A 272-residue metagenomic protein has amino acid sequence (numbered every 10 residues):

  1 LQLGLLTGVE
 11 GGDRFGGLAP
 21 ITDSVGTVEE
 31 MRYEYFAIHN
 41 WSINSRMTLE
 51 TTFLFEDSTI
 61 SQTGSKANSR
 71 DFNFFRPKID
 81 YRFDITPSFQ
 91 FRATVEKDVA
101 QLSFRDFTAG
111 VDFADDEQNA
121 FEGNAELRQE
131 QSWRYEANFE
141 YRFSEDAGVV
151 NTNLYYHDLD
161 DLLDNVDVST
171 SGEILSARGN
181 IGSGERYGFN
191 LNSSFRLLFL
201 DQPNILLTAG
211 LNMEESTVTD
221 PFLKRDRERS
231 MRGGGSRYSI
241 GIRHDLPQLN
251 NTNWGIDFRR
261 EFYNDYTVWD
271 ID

Functional and structural regions predicted by a protein language model:
L1-E50, R186-Y187, R196, V218-P247 (+1 more regions): Outer-membrane beta-barrel transmembrane domain signature of Gram-negative proteins, especially the mid-to-C-terminal
L1-L3, L49-F53, P77, F91-A93 (+6 more regions): Transmembrane beta-strands of outer-membrane beta-barrel proteins
L3-V9, F55-S61, V95-Q101, G110 (+6 more regions): Transmembrane beta-strands of outer-membrane beta-barrel pores
S24-M31, K66-N73, D112-D115, E126-Q131 (+3 more regions): Replace "Gram-negative outer membrane beta-barrel proteins" with "bacterial and organellar outer membrane beta-barrel
V25-V28, V99-N151, Y156-D158, T170-R196: Outer-membrane beta-barrel signature, preferentially recognizing the C-terminal barrel domain of Gram-negative
E30-N68, F72-R82, F199-M213, R243-F262: Surface-exposed extracellular loop regions of Gram-negative outer-membrane beta-barrel proteins
M31-A37, F75-I79, F91, G123 (+5 more regions): Hydrophobic, lipid-facing positions within transmembrane beta-strands of outer-membrane proteins
Y155-D158, A177-D265: Gram-negative outer-membrane beta-barrel transporters
